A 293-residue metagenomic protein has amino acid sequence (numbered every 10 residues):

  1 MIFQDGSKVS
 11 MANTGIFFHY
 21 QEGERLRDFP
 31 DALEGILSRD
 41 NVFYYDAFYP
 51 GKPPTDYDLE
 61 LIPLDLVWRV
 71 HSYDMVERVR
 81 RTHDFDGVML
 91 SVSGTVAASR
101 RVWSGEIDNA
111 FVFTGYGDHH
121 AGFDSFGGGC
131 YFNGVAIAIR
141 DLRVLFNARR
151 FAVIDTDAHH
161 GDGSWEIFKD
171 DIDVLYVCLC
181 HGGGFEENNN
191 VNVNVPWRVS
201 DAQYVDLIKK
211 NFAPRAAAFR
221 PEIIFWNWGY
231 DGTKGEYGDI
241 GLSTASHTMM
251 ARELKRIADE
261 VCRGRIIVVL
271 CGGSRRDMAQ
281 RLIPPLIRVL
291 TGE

Functional and structural regions predicted by a protein language model:
M1-I62: N-terminal low-complexity, Ser/Thr- and acidic-residue-enriched intrinsically disordered segments
T14, K52, E60, L64 (+3 more regions): Sparse, context-dependent recognition of short Cys/His-centered cofactor- or disulfide-binding micro-motifs
L26, L64, V92-T95: A general structural signal for well-ordered alpha-helical segments in protein cores
H71-E293: A general "terminal functional-core" signal
